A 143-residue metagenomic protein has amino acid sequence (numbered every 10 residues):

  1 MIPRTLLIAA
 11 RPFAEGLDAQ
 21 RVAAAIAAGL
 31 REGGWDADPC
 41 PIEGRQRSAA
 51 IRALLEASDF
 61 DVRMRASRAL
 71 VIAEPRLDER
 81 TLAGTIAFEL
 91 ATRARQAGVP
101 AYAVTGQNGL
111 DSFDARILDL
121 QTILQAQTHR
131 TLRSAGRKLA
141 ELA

Functional and structural regions predicted by a protein language model:
M1-A143: N-terminal loops that bind phosphate or other acidic moieties and the adjacent beta-alpha structural core
